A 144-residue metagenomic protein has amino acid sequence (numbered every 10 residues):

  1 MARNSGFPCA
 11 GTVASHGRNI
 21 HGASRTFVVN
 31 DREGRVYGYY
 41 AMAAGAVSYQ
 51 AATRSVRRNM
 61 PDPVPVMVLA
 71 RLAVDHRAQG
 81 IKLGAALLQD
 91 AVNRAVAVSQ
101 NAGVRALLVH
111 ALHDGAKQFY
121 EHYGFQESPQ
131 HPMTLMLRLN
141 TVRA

Functional and structural regions predicted by a protein language model:
M1-I81, A85-A144: Non-catalytic substrate-recognition and accessory regions of acyl/acetyltransferase enzymes
